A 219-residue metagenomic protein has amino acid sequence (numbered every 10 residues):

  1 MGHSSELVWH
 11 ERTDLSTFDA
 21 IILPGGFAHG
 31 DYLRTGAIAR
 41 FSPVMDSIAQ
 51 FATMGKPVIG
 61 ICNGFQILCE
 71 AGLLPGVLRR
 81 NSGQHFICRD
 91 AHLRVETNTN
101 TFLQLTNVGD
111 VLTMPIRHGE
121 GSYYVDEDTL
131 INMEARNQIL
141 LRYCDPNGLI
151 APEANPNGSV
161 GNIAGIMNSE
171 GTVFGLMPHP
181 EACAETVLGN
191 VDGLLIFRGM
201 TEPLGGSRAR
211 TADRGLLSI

Functional and structural regions predicted by a protein language model:
S4-R12: A short beta-strand-loop structural module common to alpha/beta enzyme folds
S5-E6, V58, V173: Hydrophobic anchor at the start of a short beta-strand that flanks the dinucleotide cofactor-binding loop
V8, L23-P24, I61, L176: Generic beta-strand/beta-sheet core signal
R12-G30: N-terminal beta-loop-helix "entrance" segment that forms/cooperates in small-molecule cofactor or anionic ligand
F18, A49-T53, L78-I219: Amide-donor transfer/coupling interface in amidating biosynthetic enzymes
A28-T101: Cysteine-nucleophile active-site neighborhood
